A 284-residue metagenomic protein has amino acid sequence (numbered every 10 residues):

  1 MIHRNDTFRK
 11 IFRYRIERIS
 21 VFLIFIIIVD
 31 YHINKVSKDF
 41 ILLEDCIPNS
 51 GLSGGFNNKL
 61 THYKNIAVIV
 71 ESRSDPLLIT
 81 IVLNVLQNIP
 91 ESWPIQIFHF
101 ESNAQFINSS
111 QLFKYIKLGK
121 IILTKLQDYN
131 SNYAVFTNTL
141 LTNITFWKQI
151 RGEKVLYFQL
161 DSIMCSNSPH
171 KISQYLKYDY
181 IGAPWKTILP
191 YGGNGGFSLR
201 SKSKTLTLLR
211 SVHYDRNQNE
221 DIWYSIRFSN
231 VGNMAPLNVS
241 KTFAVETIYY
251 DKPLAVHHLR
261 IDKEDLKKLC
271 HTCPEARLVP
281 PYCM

Functional and structural regions predicted by a protein language model:
I2-C46: N-terminal signal-anchor transmembrane helix specifying type II single-pass membrane topology of secretory-pathway
H62-D75: A conserved hydrophobic helix/loop-capping motif in glycosyltransferases and polysaccharide synthases
I69-S72, I97-E101, G182: Short beta-strand/turn micro-motifs composed of small residues that flank or help shape donor/cofactor-binding pockets
T80-W93, K114: Short, acidic, metal-binding catalytic loop of nucleotide-sugar glycosyltransferases
I97-E153: Active-site-proximal specificity loops/subdomain of glycosyltransferases
G152-C165: Short beta-strand-to-loop acidic/aromatic patch adjacent to the donor-nucleotide binding site
I163-G192: Conserved donor-nucleotide/metal-binding helix-loop-beta segment in metal-dependent transferases, i.e., the alpha-helix
T187-M284: Catalytic core and acceptor-binding pocket of nucleotide-sugar-dependent glycosyltransferases
